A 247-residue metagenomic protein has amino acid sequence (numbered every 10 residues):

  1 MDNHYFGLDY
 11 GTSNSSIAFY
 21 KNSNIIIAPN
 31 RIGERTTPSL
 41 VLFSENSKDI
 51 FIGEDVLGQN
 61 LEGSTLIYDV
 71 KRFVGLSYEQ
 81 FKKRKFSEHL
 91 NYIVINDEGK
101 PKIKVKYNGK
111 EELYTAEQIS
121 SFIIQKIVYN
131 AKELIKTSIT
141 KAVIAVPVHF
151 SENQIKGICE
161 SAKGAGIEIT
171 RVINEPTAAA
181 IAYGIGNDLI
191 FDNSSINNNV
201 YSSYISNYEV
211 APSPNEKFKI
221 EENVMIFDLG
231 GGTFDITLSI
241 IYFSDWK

Functional and structural regions predicted by a protein language model:
M1-K85, I93-D97, N108-L113, E117 (+2 more regions): Oxyanion-binding/catalytic loops of NTP- or PPi-dependent enzymes
H89: Conserved thiamine diphosphate
K100: A contiguous pocket-lining binding segment that forms or flanks enzyme active sites
